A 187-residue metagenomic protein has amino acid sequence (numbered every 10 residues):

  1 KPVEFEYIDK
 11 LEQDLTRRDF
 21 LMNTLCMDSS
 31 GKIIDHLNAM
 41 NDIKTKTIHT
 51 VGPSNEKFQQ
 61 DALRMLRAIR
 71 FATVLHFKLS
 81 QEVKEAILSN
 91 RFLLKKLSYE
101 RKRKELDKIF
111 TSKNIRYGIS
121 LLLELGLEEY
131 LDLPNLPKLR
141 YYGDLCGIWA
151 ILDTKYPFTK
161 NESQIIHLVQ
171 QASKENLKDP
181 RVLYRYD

Functional and structural regions predicted by a protein language model:
K1-D187: Catalytic cores of the polymerase beta-like nucleotidyltransferase superfamily and closely associated nucleotide
